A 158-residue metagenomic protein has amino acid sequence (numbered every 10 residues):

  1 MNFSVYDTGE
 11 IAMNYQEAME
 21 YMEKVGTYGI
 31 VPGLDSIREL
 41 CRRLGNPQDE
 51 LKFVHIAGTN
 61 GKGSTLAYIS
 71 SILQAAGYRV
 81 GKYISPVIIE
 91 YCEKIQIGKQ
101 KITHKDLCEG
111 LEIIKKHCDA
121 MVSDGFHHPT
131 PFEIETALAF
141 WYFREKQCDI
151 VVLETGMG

Functional and structural regions predicted by a protein language model:
Y6-K52: Positively charged, low-complexity intrinsically disordered leader regions
E10, L34, E39-C41, N46-D49 (+1 more regions): ATP-dependent carboxylate-amine ligase catalytic core
E20, S71, W141: Surface-exposed charge patches
L51-F53, S70, C92: A common structural microfeature
I56, S64-G81: A conserved segment at the C-terminal end of the G1
K62-L66, I89-C92: Short active-site-adjacent helix-start/loop capping segments
